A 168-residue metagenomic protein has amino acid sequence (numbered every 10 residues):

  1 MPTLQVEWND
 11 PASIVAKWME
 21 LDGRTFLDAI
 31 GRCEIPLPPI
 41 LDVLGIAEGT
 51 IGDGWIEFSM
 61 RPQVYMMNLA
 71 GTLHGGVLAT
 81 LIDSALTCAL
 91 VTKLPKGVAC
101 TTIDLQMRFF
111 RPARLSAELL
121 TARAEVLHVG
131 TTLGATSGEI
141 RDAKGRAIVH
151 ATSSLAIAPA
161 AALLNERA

Functional and structural regions predicted by a protein language model:
M1-A168: Terminal targeting signals and extreme-terminal segments of soluble enzymes
